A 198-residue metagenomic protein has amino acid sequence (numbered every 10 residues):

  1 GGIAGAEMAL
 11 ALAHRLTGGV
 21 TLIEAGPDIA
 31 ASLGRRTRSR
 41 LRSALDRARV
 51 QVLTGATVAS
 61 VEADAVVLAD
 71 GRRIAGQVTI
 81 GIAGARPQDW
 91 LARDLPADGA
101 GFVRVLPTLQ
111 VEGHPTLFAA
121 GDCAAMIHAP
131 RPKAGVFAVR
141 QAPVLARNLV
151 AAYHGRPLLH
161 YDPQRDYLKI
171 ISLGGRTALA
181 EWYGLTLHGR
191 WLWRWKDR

Functional and structural regions predicted by a protein language model:
G1-G2: Glycine-rich Rossmann-fold phosphate-binding loop(s) that bind the pyrophosphate of adenine dinucleotide cofactors
G5-M8, P87: Short glycine/serine/threonine-rich phosphate/pyrophosphate-binding segments that cradle anionic phosphate groups
M8-A56: Rossmann-like dinucleotide-binding cores of NAD(P)H-dependent redox enzymes
T21-I23, L53, I80, F118-A120 (+1 more regions): Hydrophobic/aromatic beta-strand patches that form the interior of the parallel beta-sheet core in alpha/beta enzyme
T54-A65: A conserved short coil-to-beta-strand element within the FAD-binding core of flavoproteins
A69-G71: Glycine-centered tight beta-turn/hairpin loop motif at sheet-sheet or coil-to-beta transitions
R73-R140, R147: FAD-site-proximal beta/loop scaffold in flavoenzymes
V144-R198: C-terminal, flexible cofactor-proximal segment of oxidoreductases
